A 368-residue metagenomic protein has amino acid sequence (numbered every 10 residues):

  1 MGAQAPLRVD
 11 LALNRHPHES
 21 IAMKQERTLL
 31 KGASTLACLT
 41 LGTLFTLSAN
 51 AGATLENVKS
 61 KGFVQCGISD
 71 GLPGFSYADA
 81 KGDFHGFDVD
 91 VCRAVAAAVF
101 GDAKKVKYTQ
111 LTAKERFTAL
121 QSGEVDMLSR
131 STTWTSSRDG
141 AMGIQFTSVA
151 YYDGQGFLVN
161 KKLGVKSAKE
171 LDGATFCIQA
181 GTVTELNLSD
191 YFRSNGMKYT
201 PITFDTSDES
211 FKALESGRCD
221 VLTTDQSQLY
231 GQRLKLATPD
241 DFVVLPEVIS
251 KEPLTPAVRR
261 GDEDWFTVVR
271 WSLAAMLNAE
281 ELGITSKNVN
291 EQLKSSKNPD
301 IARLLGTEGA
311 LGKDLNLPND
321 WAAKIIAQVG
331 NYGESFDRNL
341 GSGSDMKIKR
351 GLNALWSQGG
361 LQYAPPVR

Functional and structural regions predicted by a protein language model:
A3-A22: Short, Lys/Arg-enriched N-terminal segments with co-localized hydrophobic residues within the first ~10-30 amino acids
K24-L36: Bacterial N-terminal signal peptides that target proteins for export
A33-T46: Bacterial N-terminal signal peptides
K59-S129, L317, Q328, Y332 (+2 more regions): Extracytoplasmic small-molecule ligand-binding "clamshell" domains of the periplasmic binding protein/Venus flytrap
Q65-G74, F84-V99, T133, D153-E209: Bilobed "Venus flytrap"/periplasmic-binding protein-like clamshell domains and structurally analogous long
D90-R93, A97-V99, K161-V165, K169 (+7 more regions): Extended ligand-binding regions for polar small-molecule ligands
R93, A97, G101, K105-E170 (+2 more regions): Acidic, polar ligand-binding/catalytic clefts
G312-R368: C-terminal functional modules
